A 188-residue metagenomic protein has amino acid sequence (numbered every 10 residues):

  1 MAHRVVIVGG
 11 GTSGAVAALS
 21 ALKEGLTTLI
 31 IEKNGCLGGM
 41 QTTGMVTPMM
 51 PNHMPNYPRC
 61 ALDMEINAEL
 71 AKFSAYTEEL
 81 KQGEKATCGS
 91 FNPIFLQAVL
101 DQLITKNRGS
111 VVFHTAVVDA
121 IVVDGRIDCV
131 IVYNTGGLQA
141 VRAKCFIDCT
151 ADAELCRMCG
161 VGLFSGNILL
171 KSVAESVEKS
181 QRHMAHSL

Functional and structural regions predicted by a protein language model:
M1-S13: Beta1/beta-strand and adjacent pyrophosphate-binding region of the FAD-binding site in flavoprotein oxidoreductases
H3, G136-C145: Core beta-strand elements of the Rossmann-like FAD/NAD(P) dinucleotide-binding domain in flavoenzyme oxidoreductases
V8, V141-A151: Short hydrophobic core segments
S20, L26-T27, E32-D119, V123 (+4 more regions): Conserved N-terminal/central alpha/beta ligand/cofactor-binding core
I121-A140: Conserved beta-strand-loop-beta-strand element in the redox core of flavoprotein oxidoreductases
D148-L188: Glycine-rich loop(s) and the adjacent beta-strand/alpha-helix scaffold that form part
